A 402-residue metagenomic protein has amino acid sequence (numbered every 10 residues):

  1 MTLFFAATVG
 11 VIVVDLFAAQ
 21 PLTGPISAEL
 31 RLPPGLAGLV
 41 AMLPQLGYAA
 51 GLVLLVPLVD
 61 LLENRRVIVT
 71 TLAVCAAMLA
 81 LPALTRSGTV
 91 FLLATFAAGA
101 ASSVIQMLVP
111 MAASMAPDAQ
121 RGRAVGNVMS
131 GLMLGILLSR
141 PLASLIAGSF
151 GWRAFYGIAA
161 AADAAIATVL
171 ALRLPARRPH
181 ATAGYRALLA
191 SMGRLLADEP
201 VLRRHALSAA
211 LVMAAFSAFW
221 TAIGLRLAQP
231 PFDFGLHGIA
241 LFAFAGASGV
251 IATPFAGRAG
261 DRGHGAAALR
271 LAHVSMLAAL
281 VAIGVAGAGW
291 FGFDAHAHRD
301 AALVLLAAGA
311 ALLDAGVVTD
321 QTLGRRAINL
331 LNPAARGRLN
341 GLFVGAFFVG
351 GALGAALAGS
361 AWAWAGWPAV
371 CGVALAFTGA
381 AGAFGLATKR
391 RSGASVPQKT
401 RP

Functional and structural regions predicted by a protein language model:
A50-G88: Conserved MFS/SLC helix-loop-helix module at the cytosolic interface between two early adjacent transmembrane helices
G51-E63, I251-G265, W362: Helix-to-loop junctions at the C-terminal end of transmembrane segments in multipass secondary transporters
R66-A80, A160, A267-A282, L375: Structural signature of the two symmetry-related core transmembrane helices
A94-G131: Cytoplasmic helix-loop-helix junction between adjacent transmembrane helices in 12-TM secondary transporters
V104-A116, V318-N332: Intracellular juxtamembrane helix-capping segments at the cytosolic ends of symmetry-related transmembrane helices
Q120, N127-L174: Helix-loop-helix hairpin linking two adjacent transmembrane segments in secondary transporters
L174-L207: Juxtamembrane intracellular "pre-TM" segments in multi-pass secondary transporters
A267-D320: C-terminal transmembrane helical hairpin of 12-TM major facilitator-type secondary transporters
